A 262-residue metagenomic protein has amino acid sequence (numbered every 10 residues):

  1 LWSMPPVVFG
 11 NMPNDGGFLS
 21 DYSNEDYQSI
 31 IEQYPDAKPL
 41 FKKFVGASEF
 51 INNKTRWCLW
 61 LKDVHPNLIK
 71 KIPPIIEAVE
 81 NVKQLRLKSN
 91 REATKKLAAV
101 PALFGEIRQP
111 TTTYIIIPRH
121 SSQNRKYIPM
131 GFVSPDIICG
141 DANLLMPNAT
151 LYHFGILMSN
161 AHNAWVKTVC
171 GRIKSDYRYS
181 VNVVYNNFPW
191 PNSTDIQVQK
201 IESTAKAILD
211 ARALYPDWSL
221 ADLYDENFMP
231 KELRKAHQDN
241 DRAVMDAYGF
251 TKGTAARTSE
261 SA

Functional and structural regions predicted by a protein language model:
L1-S203: Polybasic, glycine- and aromatic-enriched phosphate-binding surface used to engage nucleic acids
P74-V82, L97-A98, Y185-A262: Non-catalytic DNA-recognition/assembly elements of restriction-modification systems
